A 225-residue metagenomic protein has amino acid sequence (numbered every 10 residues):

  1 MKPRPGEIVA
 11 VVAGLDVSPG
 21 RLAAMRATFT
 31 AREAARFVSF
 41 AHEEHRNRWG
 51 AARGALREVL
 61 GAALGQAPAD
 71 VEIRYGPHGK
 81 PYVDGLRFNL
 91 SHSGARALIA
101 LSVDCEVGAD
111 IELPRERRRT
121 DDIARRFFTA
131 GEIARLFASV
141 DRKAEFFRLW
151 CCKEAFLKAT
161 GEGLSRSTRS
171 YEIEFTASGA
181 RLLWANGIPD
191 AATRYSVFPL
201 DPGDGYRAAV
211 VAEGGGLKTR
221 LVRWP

Functional and structural regions predicted by a protein language model:
M1-P225: Core catalytic alpha/beta fold that binds nucleotide/phospho-ligands
